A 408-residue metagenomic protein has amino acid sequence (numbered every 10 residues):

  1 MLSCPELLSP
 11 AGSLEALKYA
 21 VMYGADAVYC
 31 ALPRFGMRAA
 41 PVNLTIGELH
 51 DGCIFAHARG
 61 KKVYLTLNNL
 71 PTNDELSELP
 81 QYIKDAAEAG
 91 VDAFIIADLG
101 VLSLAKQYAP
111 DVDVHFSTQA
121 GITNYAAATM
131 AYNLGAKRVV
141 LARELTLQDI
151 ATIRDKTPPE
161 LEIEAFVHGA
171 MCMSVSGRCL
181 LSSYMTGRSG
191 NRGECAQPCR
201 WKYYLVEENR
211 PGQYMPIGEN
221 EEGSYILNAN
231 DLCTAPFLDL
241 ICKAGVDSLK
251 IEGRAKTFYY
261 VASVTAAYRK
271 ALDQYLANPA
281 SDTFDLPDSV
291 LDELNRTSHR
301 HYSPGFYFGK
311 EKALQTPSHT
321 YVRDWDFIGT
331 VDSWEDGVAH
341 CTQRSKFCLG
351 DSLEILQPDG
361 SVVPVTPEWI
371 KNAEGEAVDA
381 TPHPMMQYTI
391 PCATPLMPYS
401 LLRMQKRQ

Functional and structural regions predicted by a protein language model:
M1-M22, A27-R34, C53, R59-N69 (+6 more regions): Surface-exposed amphipathic alpha-helical tracts and adjacent flexible/coil segments at the periphery of soluble enzymes
R38-H57: Glycine-rich, positively charged N-terminal anion/phosphate-binding segment
P41-I46, S77-I83: Glycine-rich loop at the start of a catalytic domain that most often binds anionic cofactors/ligands
S77, F116-T123: Gly/Gly-Pro- and Ser/Thr-rich, intrinsically disordered tail segments characteristic of DNA damage-repair and tolerance
G100-V101: Alpha-helix capping/helix-boundary segments
A109-D111: Conserved phosphotransfer cores of two-component systems
